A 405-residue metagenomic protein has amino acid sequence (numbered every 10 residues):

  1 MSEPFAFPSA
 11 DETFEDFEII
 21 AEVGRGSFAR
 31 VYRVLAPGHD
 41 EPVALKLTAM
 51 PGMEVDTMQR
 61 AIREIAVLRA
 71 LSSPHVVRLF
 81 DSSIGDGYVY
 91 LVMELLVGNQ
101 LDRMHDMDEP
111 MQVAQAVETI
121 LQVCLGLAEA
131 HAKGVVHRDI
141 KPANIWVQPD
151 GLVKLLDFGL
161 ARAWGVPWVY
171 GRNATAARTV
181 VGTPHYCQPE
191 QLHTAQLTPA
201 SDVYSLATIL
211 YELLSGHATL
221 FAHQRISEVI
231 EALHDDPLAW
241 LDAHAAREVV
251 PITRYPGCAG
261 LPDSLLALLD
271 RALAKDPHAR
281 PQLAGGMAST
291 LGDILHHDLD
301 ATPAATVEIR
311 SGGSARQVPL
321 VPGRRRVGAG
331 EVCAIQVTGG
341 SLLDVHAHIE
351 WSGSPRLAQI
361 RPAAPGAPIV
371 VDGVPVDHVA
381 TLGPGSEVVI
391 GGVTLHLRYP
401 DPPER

Functional and structural regions predicted by a protein language model:
I20-G26, V31: Protein kinase glycine-rich loop
A49-A70: AlphaC helix of the eukaryotic protein kinase fold
S82: Activation-segment/catalytic-loop signature of the eukaryotic protein kinase fold
D86-Q100: Conserved short submotifs of the Hanks-type protein kinase catalytic core that shape the nucleotide-binding pocket
T119-I120: Activation segment signature within eukaryotic-like protein kinase domains
L125-V135: Protein kinase catalytic-loop region centered on the HRD/HxD motif
Q317-Y399: Forkhead-associated
